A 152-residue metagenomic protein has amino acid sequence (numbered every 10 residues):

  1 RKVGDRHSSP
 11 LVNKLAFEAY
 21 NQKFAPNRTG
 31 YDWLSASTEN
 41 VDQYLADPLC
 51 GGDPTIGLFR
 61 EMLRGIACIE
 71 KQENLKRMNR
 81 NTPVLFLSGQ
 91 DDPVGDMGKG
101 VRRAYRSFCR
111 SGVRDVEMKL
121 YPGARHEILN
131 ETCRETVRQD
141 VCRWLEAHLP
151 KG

Functional and structural regions predicted by a protein language model:
R1-L49: Alpha/beta-hydrolase-fold enzymes
Q43, E61-R64, R103, T136 (+1 more regions): Alpha-helical elements of Rossmann-like donor-binding domains used by nucleotide-donor carbohydrate transfer enzymes
C50, T55-K76: Active-site nucleophile elbow and catalytic-triad environment of alpha/beta-hydrolase enzymes
M78-V84, S111-R114: Short, proline-enriched alpha-helix->beta-strand connector loops that line the catalytic pocket of alpha/beta-hydrolase
F86-S88: Short beta-strand/loop motif that positions the catalytic acidic residue of the alpha/beta-hydrolase fold
Q90-P93, A124-R125: Acidic beta-to-alpha connecting loop that harbors the catalytic carboxylate
P93-R103: Conserved alpha/beta-hydrolase "acid-adjacent" motif
S111, D115-G152: Catalytic active-site module of serine/aspartate enzymes centered on a nucleophile-bearing elbow/loop
